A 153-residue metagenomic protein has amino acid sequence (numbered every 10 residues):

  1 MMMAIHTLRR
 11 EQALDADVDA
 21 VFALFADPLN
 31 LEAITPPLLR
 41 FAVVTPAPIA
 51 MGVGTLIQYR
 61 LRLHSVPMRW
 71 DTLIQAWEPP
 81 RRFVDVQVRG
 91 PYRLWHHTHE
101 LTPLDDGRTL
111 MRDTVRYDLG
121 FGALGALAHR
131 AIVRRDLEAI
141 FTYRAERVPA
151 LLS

Functional and structural regions predicted by a protein language model:
M1-G52: Hydrophobic ligand-binding cavity/cleft-lining segments
A4, A150-S153: Generic C-terminal helix-cap and adjacent flexible tail
T7-R9, P67-D71, L94-T98: Short, surface-exposed coil-to-beta transition loops
E11-D15, A42, R60, L73 (+2 more regions): Generic structural detector for well-ordered beta-strands
A42-R89, L110, Y143-L151: Glycine-rich portal/gate segments that line the openings of hydrophobic small-molecule binding cavities
V84-A139: Beta-strand/loop substructures that line and gate deep hydrophobic ligand-binding cavities in soluble
